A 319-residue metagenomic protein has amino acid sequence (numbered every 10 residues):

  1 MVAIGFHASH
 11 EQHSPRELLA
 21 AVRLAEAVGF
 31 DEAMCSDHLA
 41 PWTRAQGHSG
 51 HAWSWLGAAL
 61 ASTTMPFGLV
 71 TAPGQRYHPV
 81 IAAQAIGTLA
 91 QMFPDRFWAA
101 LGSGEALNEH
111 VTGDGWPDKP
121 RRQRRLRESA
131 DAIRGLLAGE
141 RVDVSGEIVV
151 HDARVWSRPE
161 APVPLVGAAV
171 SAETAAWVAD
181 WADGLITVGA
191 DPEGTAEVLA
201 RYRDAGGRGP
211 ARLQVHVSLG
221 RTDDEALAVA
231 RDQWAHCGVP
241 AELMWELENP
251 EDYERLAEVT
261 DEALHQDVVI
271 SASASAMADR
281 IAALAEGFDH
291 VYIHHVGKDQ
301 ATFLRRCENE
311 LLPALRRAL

Functional and structural regions predicted by a protein language model:
M1-L319: Active-site-adjacent structural elements that line small-molecule/cofactor binding pockets in enzymes
